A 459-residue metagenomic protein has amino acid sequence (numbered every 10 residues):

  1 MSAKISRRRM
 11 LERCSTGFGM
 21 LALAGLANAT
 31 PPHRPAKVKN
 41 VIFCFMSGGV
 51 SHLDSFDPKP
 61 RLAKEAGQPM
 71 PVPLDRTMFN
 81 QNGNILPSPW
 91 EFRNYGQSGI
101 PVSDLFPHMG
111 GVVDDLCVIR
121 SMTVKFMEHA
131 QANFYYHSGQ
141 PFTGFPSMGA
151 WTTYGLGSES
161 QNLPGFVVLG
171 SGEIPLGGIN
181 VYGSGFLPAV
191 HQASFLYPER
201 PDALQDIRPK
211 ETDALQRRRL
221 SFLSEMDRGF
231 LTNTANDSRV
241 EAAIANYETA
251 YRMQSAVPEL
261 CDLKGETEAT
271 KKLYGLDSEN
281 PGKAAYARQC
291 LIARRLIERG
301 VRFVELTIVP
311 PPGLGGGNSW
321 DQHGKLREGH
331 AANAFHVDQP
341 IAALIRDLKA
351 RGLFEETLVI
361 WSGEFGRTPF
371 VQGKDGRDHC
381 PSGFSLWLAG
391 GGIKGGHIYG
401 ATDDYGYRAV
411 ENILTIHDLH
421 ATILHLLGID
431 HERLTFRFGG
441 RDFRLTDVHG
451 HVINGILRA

Functional and structural regions predicted by a protein language model:
M1-A459: Ligand-binding pockets and gating/stacking loops
